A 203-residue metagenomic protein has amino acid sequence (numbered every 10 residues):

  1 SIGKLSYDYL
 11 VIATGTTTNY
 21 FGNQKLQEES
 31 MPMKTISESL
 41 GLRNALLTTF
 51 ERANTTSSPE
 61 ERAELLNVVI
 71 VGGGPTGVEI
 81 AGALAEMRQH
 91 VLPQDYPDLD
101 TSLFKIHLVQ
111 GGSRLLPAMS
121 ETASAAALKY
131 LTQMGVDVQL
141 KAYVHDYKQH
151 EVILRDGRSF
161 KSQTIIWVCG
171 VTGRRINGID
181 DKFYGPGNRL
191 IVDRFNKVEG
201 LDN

Functional and structural regions predicted by a protein language model:
S1-K25: A conserved beta-strand/loop capping segment in the N-terminal third of enzymes that catalyze redox or closely related
I2-Y9, R155-T164: Core beta-strand elements of the Rossmann-like FAD/NAD(P) dinucleotide-binding domain in flavoenzyme oxidoreductases
A13-T14, A142, R155, V168-G170: Short, well-ordered coil/turn residues at beta-beta hairpins and beta-strand->alpha-helix junctions within
G15-T18, A81, V171-G173: Short glycine-rich anion-binding loops that position phosphate/pyrophosphate groups of nucleotides and phosphorylated
N19-T76, A85-H90: Glycine-rich dinucleotide-binding loop and its adjacent helix/turn
E29-S58, K161-N203: FAD-site-proximal beta/loop scaffold in flavoenzymes
E64-L65, I80-A142: Rossmann-like dinucleotide-binding cores of NAD(P)H-dependent redox enzymes
L140-E151: A conserved short coil-to-beta-strand element within the FAD-binding core of flavoproteins
